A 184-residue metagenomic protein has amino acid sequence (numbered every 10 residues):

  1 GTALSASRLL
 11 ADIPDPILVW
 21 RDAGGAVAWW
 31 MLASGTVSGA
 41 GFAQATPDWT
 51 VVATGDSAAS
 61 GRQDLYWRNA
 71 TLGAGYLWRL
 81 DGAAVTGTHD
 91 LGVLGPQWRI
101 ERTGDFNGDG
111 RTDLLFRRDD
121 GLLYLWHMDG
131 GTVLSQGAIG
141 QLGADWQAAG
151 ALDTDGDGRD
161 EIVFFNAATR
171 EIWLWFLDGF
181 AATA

Functional and structural regions predicted by a protein language model:
G1-A184: Trp/Gly-enriched beta-strand/coil motifs that build multi-repeat beta-propeller-like domains and related W-rich binding
